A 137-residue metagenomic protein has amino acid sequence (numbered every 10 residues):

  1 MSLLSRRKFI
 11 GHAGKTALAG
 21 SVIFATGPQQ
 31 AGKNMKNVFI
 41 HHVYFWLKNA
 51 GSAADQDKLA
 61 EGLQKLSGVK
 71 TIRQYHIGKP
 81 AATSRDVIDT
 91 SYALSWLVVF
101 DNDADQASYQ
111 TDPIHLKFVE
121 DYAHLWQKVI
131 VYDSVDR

Functional and structural regions predicted by a protein language model:
M1-L18: N-terminal secretory signal peptides and thylakoid transit peptides that target proteins across membranes
F24-A31, Q64-A93, H124, V131-D136: Short, glycine- and small/hydrophobic-rich beta-strand elements in well-ordered beta-sheets
F24-A54: C-terminal segment of N-terminal export signals and the immediately downstream linker at the start of the mature
V38-L47, G78, R85-Q110: Short, well-ordered beta-strand segments in beta-rich or mixed alpha/beta enzyme and ligand-binding folds
G51-I77, P113-A123: Short amphipathic alpha-helical segments
V99-D136: Surface-exposed, polar helix/loop patches in the mature regions of secreted/periplasmic/lumenal proteins that form
